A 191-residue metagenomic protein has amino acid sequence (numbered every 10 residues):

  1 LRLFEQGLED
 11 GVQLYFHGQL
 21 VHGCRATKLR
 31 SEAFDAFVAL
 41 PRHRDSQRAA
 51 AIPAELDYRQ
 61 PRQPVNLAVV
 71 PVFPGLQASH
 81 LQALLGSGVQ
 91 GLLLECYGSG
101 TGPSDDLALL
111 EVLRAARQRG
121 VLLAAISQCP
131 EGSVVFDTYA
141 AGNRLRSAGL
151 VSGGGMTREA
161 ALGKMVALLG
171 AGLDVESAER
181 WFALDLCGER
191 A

Functional and structural regions predicted by a protein language model:
L1, K28-F34, G142-S147: A glycine- and small-aliphatic-rich helix-loop capping segment at beta-alpha/alpha-beta transitions that lines
L1-L14, G18, H22-T27, V175-A178: Short, glycine-/small-residue-rich phosphate/pyrophosphate-handling segment
Q6, P61-R62, A115: A generic structural signal for short, solvent-exposed coil/turn residues that cap or connect secondary-structure
Q13-S99, S104-D106, L184-A191: Accessory alpha-helical/coil subdomains and C-terminal extensions that flank or cap enzyme catalytic cores
S104-A191: ATP/nucleoside-binding phosphotransfer catalytic cores, i.e., glycine-rich phosphate-binding loops
